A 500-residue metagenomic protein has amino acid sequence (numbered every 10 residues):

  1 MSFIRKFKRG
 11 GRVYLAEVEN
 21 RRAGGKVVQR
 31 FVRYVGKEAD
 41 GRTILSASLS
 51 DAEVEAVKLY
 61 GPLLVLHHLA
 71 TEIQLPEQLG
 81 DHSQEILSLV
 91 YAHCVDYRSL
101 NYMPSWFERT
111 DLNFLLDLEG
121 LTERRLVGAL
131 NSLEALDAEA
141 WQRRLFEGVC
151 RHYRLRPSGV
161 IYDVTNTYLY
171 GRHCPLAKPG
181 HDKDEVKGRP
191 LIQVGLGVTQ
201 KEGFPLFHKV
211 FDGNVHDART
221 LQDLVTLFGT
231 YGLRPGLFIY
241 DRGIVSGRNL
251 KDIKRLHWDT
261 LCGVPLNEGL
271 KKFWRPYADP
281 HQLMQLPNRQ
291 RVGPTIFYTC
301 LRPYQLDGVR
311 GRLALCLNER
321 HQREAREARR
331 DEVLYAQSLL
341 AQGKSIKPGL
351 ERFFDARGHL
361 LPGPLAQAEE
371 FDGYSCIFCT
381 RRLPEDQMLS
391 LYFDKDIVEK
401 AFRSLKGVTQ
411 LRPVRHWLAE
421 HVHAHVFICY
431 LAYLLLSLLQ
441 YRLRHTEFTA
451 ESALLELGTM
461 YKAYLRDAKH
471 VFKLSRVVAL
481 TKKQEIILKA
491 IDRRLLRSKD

Functional and structural regions predicted by a protein language model:
M1-H173, G188, G195-H208, N214 (+2 more regions): Dynamic "connector" segments at or just before major functional cores
L169-L176, L206-H208, R248-D252, K271-P276 (+1 more regions): Short acidic, glycine/serine/threonine-rich loops at helix termini
I192, F207-V210, L256-L391, G458-D500: An anionic, glycine-rich sequence signature occurring as long contiguous blocks
A218-P235: Short, basic/hydrophobic alpha-helical segments
I239-R248, L266-G269, E420-H423: Acidic, metal-coordinating catalytic cores used for nucleic-acid/nucleotide bond scission and strand-transfer chemistry
M388-R415: Short amphipathic alpha-helical "interface-anchor" segments enriched in bulky aromatics
L418-L439: Basic, amphipathic alpha-helical segments enriched in Lys/Arg and hydrophobic/aromatic residues
A432, L436-D467: Conserved nucleotidyltransferase catalytic core and NTase-mimicking acidic/glycine-rich helix/loop elements in nucleic
